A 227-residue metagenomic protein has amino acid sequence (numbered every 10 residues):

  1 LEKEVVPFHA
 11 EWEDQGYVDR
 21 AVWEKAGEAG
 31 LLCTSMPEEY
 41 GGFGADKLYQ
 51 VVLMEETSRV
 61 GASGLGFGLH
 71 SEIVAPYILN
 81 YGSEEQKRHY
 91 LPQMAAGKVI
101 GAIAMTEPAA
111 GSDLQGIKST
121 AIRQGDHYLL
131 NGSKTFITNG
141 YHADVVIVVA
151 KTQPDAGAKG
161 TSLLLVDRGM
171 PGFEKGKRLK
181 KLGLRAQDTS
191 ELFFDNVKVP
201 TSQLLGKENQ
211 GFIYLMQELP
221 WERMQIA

Functional and structural regions predicted by a protein language model:
L1-G68, E85-I100, A109: Amphipathic, small/basic residue-rich leader segments at the start of a protein or domain
G44-L53, D113-I117, F193, V199: Structural signature of FAD isoalloxazine-binding scaffolds in flavoprotein oxidoreductases
A45-D46, D113-Q115, N139-A143, G157-G160 (+2 more regions): Short glycine/proline-enriched turns and hinge-like loops at secondary-structure junctions
A110-D113, Y128: Hydrophobic, small-residue-rich alpha-helical packing segments that form membrane-like cores
S119-I122: A structural signal for short hydrophobic beta-strand segments in well-ordered beta-sheet cores
H127-K175: A short core secondary-structure module
F173-A227: Glycine-rich beta->alpha junctions and the first turn(s) of the following alpha-helix
